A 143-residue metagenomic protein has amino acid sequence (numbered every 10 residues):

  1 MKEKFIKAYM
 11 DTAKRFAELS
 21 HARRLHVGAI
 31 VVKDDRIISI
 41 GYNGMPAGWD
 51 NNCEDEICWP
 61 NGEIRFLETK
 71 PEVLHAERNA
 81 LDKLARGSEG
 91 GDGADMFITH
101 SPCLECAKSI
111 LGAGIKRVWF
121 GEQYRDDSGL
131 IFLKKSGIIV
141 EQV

Functional and structural regions predicted by a protein language model:
M1-V143: Zinc-dependent deaminase catalytic domain
